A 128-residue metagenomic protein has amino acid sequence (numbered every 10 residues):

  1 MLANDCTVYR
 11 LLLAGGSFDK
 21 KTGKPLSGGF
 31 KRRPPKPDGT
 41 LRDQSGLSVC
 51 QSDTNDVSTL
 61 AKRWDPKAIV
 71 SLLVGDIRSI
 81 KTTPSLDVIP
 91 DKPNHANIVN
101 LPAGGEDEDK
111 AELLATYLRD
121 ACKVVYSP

Functional and structural regions predicted by a protein language model:
M1-Q44, P128: ADP-ribose/NAD+-binding catalytic cleft of ART/PARP-like enzymes
C6, S27-G29, T59, V74 (+2 more regions): General helical secondary-structure elements
Y9, P84, V88, A121-P128: Generic structural motif
D19-K20, S27, R32-R33, S79 (+5 more regions): Intrinsically disordered, low-complexity, compositionally biased regions/tails
P37-G104: ADP-ribosyltransferase catalytic core
A103-P128: C-terminal partner/receptor-binding element of secreted or periplasmic proteins
